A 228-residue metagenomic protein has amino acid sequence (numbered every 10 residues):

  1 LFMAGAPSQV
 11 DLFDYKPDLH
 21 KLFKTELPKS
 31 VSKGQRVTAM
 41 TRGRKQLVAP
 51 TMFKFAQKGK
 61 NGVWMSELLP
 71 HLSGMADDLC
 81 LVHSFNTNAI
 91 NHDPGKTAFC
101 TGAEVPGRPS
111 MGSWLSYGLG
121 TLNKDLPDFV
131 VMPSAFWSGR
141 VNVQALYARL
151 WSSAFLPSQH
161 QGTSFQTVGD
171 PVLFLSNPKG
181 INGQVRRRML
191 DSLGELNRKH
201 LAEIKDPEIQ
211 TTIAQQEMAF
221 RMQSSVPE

Functional and structural regions predicted by a protein language model:
L1-E228: Ligand-binding pockets and gating/stacking loops
